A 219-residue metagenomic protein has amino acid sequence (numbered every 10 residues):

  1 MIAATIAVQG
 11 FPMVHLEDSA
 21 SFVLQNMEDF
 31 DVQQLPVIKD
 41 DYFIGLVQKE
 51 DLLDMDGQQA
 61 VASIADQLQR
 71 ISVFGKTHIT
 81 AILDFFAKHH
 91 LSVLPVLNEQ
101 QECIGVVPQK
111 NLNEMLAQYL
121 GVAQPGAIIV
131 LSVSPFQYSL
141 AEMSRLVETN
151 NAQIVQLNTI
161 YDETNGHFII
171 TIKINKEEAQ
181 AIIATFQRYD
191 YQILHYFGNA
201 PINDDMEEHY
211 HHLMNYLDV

Functional and structural regions predicted by a protein language model:
M1-N26, V37-I38, F43-Q48, G57-F85 (+6 more regions): Bateman/CBS regulatory modules and CBS-like beta-alpha motifs in cytosolic regions of diverse proteins
M13, D18-E28, Q34, D204-H212 (+1 more regions): Intrinsically disordered, low-complexity terminal regulatory regions
Q33, S92, Q153: Short acidic/polar active-site loop segments enriched in Thr and Asp
P36, D51-L52, I64, P95 (+3 more regions): Histidine- and aromatic-rich ligand-binding microenvironments
V47, L52, Q100-Y119: Short, structured interface segments
Y119-V122, L146: Short, conserved, surface-exposed binding loops centered on an aromatic residue
G126-V219: A conserved regulatory-domain signal marking ACT and ACT-like small-molecule sensing domains and adjacent regulatory
